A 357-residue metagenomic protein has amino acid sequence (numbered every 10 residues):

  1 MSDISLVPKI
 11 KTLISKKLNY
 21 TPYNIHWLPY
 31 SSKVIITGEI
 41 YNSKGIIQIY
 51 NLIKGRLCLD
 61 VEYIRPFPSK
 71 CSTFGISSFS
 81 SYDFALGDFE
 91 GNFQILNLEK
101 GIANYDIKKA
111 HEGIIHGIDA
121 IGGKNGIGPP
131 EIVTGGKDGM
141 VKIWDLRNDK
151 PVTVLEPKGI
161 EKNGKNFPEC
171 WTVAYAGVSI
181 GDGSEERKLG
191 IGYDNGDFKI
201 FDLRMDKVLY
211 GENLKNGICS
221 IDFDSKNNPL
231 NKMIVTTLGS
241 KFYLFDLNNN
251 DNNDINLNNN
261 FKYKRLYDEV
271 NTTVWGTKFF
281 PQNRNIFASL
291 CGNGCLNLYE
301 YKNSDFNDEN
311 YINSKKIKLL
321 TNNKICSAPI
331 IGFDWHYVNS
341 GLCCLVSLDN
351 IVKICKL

Functional and structural regions predicted by a protein language model:
S2-I14, K33-E62, E99: Beta-propeller domains
K11-K16, C58-Y63, I102-K108, K150-N163 (+3 more regions): A short beta-strand motif characteristic of beta-propeller blades
Y20-W27, P66-I76, E112-G123, I160-D182 (+3 more regions): Canonical WD40 repeat/beta-propeller blade segments in eukaryotic WD-repeat proteins
S32-T37, F79-A85, N104-Y105, N125-V133 (+6 more regions): Structural hallmark of WD40 beta-propellers
G38-Y41, G87-E90, G135-D138, L146 (+4 more regions): Conserved strand-to-loop turn within each blade of WD40 beta-propeller repeats
G45-N51, F93-N97, V141-D145, F198-D202 (+3 more regions): WD40-repeat beta-propellers
I121-N216: Solenoidal tandem-repeat scaffolds enriched in leucines and small polar residues
D206-L357: Structured C-terminal portions of repeat-based eukaryotic scaffold domains
